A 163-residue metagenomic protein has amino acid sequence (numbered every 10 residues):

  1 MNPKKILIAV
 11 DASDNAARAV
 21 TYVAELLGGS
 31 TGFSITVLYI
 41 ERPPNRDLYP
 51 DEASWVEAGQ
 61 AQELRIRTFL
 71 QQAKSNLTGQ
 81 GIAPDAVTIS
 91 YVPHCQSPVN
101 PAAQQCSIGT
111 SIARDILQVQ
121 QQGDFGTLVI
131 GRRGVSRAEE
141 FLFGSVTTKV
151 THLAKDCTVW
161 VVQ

Functional and structural regions predicted by a protein language model:
M1-V56, Q80-I82, A86: Small/aliphatic-rich secondary-structure junction motif
I6, V23, I35, I116 (+2 more regions): Hydrophobic structural packing positions in well-ordered secondary structure
A16, G109-T110, E140-F143: A conditional alpha-helix N-cap/helix-loop micro-motif detector
Y22, T68-N76: Amphipathic alpha-helical segments that form well-ordered structural scaffolds and often line/cohere around active
Y39-Q71, P93-P101: Acidic, proline/glycine-rich short linear motifs
S75-T127, T148: Structural beta-alpha unit
L117-Q163: Gly/Ser-rich helix-loop-strand patches that form or flank binding pockets for ribonucleotide-derived cofactors
